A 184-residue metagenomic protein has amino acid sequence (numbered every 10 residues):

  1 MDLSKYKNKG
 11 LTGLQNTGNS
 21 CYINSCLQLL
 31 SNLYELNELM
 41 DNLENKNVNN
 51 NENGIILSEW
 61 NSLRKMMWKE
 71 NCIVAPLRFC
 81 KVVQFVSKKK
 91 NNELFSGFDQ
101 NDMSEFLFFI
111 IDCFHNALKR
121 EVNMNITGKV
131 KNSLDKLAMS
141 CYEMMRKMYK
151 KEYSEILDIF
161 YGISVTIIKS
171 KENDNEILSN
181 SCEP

Functional and structural regions predicted by a protein language model:
M1-P184: Deubiquitinase catalytic domains
